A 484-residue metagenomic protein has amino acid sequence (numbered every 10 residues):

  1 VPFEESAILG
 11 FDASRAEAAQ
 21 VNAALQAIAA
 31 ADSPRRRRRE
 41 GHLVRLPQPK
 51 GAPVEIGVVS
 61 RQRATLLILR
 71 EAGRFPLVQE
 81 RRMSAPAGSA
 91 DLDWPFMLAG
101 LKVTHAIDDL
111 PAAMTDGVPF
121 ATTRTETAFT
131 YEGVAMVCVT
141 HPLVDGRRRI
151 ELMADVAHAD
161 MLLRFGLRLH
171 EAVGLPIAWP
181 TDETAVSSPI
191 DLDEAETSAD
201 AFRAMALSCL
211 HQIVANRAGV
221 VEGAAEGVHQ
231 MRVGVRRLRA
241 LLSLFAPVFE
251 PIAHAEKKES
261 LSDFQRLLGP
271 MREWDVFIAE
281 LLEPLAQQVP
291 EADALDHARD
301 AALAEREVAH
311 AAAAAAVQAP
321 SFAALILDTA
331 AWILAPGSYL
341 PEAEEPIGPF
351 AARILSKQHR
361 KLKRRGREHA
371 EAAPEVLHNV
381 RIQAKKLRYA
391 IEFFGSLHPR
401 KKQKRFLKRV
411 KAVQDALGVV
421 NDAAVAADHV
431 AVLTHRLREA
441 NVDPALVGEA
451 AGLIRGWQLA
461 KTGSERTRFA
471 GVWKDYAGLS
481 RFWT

Functional and structural regions predicted by a protein language model:
V1-T484: Function-determining surface determinants
